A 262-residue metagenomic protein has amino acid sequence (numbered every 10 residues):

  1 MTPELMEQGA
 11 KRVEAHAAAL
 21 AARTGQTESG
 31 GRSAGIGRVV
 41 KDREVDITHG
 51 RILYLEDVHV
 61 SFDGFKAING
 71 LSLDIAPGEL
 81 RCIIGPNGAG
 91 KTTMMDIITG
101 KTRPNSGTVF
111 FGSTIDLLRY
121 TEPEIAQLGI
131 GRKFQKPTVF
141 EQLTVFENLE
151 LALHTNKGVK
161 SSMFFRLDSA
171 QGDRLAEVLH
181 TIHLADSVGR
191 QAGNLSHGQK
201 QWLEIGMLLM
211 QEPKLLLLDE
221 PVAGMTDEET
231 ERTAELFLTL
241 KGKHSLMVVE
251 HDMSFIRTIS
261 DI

Functional and structural regions predicted by a protein language model:
M1-H59: ABC-family P-loop ATPase nucleotide-binding domain
I84-P86: The feature captures the beta-strand-to-loop junction immediately N-terminal to the Walker
T99: Helix-to-loop junction immediately C-terminal to a conserved catalytic motif
T108-L128: ABC ATPase NBD Q-loop/coupling interface
L118-R119, V178-N194, Q199: Conserved ABC nucleotide-binding domain
S162-S187, E235-L238, S245: Conserved ABC ATPase "signature" region
L216-E220: Catalytic Walker B motif of ABC-type/P-loop ATPase nucleotide-binding domains
